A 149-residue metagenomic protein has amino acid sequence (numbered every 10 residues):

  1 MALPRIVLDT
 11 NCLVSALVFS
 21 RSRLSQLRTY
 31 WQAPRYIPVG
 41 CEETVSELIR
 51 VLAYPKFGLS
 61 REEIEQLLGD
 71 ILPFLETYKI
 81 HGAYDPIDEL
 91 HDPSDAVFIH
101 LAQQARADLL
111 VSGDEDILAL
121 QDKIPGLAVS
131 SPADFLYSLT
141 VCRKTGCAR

Functional and structural regions predicted by a protein language model:
L3-R5: Residues that mark the start of a beta-strand
V7-L8, V18-S20, L24-P55: PIN/NYN-family metal-dependent endoribonuclease catalytic core
T10, E42, G113-E115: Short secondary-structure boundary segments
Y30, L101, Q121: Hydrophobic/aromatic ligand-binding patch that stacks against planar heteroaromatic rings of cofactors or nucleotides
R35, F74-T77, G126: A generic structural signal for alpha->beta connector loops
S46-I49, A53-L72, D134, S138-R149: Extended, non-globular alpha-helical segments
P73-L109: Active-site neighborhoods of divalent-metal-dependent phosphate/nucleic-acid chemistry enzymes
D88, D92, A105-L109, E115-R149: Acidic, PIN/NYN-like endoribonuclease modules and their adjacent C-terminal/linker elements
